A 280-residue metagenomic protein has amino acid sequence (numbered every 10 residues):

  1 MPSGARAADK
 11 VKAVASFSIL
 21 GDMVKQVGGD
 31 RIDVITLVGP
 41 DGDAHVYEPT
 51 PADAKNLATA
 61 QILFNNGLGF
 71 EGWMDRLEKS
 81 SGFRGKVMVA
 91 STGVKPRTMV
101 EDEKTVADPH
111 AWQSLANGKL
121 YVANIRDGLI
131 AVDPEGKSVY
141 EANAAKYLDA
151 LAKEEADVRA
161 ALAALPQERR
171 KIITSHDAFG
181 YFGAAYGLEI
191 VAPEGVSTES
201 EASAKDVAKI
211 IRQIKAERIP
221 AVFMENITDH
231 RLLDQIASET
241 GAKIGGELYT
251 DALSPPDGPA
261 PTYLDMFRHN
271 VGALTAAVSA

Functional and structural regions predicted by a protein language model:
G4-A280: Extracytoplasmic metal-acquisition and chelation regions
